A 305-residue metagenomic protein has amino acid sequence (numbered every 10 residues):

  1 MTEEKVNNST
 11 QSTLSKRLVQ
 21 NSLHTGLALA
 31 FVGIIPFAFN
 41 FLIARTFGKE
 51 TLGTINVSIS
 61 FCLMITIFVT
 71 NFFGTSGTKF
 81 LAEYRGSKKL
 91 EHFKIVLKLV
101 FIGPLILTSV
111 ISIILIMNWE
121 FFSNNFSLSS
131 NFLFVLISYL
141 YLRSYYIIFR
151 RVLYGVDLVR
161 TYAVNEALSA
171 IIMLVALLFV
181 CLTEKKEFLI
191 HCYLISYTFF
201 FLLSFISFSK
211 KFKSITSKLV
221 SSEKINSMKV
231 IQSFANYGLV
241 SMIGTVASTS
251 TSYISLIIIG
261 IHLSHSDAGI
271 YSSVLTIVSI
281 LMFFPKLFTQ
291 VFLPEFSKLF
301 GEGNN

Functional and structural regions predicted by a protein language model:
M1-I35, E91, S207-S209, S221-G244: N-terminal membrane topogenesis motif
K16-V32, S58, L63, T70-W119 (+1 more regions): Membrane-water interface segments that mark the loop-to-transmembrane alpha-helix transition
R17-T78, Y139, N236-H265, T276-I277: Signature of the first transmembrane helix
L29, G33, S60-L63, L99 (+6 more regions): Residue-level recognition of pore/gate-forming positions within transmembrane alpha-helices of multi-pass
F41, N71-G86, G155, V278-G303: Helix-loop junctions and terminal segments of transmembrane helices in multi-pass membrane transport/translocation
L105-I106, I113, M117, N124-F149: Alpha-helical transmembrane segments of multi-pass membrane proteins
S130, F134, A163-S214: Hydrophobic alpha-helical transmembrane segments
L142-N165: Membrane-interface junctions at transmembrane-helix termini in multi-pass inner-membrane proteins
